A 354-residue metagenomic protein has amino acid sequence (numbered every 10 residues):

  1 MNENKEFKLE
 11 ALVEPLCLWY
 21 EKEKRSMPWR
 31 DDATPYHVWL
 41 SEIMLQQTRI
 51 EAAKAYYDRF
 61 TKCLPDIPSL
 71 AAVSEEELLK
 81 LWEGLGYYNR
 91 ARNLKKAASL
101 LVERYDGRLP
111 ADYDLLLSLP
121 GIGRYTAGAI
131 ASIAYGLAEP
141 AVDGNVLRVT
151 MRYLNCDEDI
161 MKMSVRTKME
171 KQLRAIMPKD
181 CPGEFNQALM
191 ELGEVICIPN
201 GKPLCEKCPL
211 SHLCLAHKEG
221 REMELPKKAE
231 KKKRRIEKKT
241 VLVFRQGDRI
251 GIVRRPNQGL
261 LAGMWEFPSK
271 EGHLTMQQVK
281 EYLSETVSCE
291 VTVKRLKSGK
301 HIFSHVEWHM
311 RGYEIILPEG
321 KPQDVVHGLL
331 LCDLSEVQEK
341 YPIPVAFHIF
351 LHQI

Functional and structural regions predicted by a protein language model:
M1-S26, D31, E194-I354: Intrinsically disordered, low-complexity, charged terminal extensions of DNA damage-control enzymes
E3-E206, L210-L215, E219, M223 (+1 more regions): Catalytic cores of DNA base-excision repair glycosylases
